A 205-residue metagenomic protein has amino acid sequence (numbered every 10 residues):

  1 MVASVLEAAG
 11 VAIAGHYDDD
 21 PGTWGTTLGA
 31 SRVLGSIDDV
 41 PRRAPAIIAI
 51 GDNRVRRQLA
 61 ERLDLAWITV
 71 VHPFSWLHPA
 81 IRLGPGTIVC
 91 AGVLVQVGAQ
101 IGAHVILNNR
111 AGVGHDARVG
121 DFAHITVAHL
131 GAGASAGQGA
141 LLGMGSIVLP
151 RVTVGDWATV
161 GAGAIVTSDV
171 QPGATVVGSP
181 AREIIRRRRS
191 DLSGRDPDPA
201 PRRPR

Functional and structural regions predicted by a protein language model:
M1-L6: Glycine-rich adenosine-cofactor-binding loop
A9-T26: NAD(P)-binding Rossmann-fold cofactor-contacting core
P21-H78: Phosphate-bearing ligand-interacting subdomains that bind or position ATP/ADP/UDP/GDP/NAD(P) or nucleotide-linked
A30-G35, G86-I88, S193-G194: Short, hinge-like loop/turn segments at secondary-structure boundaries
V70-V177, A181-I184: Structural signal for interior beta-strand "rungs" in well-ordered beta-sheet cores of soluble enzyme domains
V177-R205: …primarily DNA-binding HTH/wHTH and HhH modules…
